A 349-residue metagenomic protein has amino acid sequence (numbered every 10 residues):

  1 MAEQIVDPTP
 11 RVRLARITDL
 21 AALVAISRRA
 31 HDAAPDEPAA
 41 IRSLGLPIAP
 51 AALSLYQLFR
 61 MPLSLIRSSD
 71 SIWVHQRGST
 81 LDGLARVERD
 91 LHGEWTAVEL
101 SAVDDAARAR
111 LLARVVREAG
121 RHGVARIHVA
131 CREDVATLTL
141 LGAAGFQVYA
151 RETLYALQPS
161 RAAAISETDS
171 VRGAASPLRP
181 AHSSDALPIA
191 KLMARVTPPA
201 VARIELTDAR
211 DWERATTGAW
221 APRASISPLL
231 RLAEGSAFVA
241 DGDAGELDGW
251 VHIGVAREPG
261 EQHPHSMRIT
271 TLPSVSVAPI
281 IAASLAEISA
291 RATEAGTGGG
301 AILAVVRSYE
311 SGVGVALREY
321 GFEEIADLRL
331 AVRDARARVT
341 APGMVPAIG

Functional and structural regions predicted by a protein language model:
R11-P38, S176-I204: A short beta-loop-alpha structural element at the N-terminal edge of CoA-dependent acyl/N-acetyltransferase catalytic
S27-R110, A237, D241-S276: Conserved donor-binding loop and adjoining core beta-sheet/short helix segment in diverse acyl/aminoacyl transferases
I72-W73, W95-V98, L112, V116 (+7 more regions): Short, structured motif recognition centered on aromatic/hydrophobic residues
D104-A119, A143, S276-R291: Conserved acetyl-CoA-binding loop-helix of GNAT-fold acetyltransferases
A119-R132, A292-R307: Conserved GNAT acetyl-CoA-binding A-motif
A130, Q147-S160, E323-D334: Conserved catalytic-core motifs of GNAT/GCN5-like acyltransferases
E133-A150, S308-A326: Conserved active-site alpha-helix within GNAT-family acetyltransferase domains
A335-G349: C-terminal functional modules
